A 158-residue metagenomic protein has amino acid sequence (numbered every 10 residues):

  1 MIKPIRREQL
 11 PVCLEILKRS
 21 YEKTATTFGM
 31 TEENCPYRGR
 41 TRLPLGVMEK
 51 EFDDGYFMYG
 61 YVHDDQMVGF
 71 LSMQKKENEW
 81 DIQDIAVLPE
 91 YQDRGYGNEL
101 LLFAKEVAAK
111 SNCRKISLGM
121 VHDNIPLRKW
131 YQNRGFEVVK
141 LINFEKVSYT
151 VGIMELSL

Functional and structural regions predicted by a protein language model:
M1-I16, Y21-T27: A short beta-loop-alpha structural element at the N-terminal edge of CoA-dependent acyl/N-acetyltransferase catalytic
K18-V47: Conserved GNAT-fold acetyl-CoA-binding loop/helix
R42-G60, D81: A short helix-loop-beta-strand connector motif used in the catalytic cores of GNAT acetyltransferases and, in some
G60, Q66-Q74, D81-A86: Conserved beta-strand in the GNAT
Q74-Q83, Q92, C113-R114, V147-T150: A conserved beta-turn-beta hairpin within the catalytic core of GNAT-like acetyltransferases that forms part
I85-D93, M120-V121: A short, internal acetyl-CoA/4′-phosphopantetheine-binding micro-motif in the GNAT/acyltransferase core
Y91, G95-F103: Conserved acetyl-CoA pyrophosphate-binding loop and the N-cap/start of the following alpha-helix in GNAT-like
R114-R134, K140-L158: C-terminal "cap" of GNAT-fold acetyltransferases
